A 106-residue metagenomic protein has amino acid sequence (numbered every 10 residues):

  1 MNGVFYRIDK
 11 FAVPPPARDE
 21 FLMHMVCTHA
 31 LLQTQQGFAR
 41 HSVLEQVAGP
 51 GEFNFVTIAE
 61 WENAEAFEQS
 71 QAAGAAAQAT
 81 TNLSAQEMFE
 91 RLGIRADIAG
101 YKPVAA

Functional and structural regions predicted by a protein language model:
M1-G3, S42-F53, T81-A106: Glycine-rich beta-strand-turn "strand-cap" elements at beta-sheet edges
V4-R7, P15, G37, L92: Short alpha-helical segments used as structural interaction elements across diverse proteins
F5-A12, S42-G74: Short, well-ordered beta-strand segments in beta-rich or mixed alpha/beta enzyme and ligand-binding folds
A12-L22: Short, surface-exposed ligand-recognition loops at beta-strand->loop->(often short) alpha-helix junctions that present
A17-R18, A30, E45-V47: Intrinsically disordered, low-complexity segments enriched in polar/charged residues with Gly/Pro, especially when
C27-A39, E60-A99: An amphipathic, aromatic/His-enriched active-site/gating alpha helix that lines ligand/cofactor pockets
